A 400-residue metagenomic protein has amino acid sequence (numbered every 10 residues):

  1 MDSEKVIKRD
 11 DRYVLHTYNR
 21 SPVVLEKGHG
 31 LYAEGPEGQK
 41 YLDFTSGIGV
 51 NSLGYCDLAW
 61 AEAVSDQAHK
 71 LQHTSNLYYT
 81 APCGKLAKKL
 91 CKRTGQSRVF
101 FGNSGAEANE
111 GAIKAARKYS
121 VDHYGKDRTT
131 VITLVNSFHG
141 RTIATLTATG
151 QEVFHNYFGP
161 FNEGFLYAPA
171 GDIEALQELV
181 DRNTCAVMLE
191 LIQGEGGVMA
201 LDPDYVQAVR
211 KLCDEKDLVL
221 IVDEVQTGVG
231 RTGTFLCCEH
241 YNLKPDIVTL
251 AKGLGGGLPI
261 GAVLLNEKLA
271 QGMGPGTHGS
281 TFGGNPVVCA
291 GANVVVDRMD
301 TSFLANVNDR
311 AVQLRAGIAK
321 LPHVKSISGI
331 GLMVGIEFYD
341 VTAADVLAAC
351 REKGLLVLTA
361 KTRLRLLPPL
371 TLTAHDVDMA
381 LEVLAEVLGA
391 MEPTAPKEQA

Functional and structural regions predicted by a protein language model:
M1-A400: Conserved N-terminal phosphate-binding loop of PLP-dependent enzymes in the Aspartate aminotransferase
